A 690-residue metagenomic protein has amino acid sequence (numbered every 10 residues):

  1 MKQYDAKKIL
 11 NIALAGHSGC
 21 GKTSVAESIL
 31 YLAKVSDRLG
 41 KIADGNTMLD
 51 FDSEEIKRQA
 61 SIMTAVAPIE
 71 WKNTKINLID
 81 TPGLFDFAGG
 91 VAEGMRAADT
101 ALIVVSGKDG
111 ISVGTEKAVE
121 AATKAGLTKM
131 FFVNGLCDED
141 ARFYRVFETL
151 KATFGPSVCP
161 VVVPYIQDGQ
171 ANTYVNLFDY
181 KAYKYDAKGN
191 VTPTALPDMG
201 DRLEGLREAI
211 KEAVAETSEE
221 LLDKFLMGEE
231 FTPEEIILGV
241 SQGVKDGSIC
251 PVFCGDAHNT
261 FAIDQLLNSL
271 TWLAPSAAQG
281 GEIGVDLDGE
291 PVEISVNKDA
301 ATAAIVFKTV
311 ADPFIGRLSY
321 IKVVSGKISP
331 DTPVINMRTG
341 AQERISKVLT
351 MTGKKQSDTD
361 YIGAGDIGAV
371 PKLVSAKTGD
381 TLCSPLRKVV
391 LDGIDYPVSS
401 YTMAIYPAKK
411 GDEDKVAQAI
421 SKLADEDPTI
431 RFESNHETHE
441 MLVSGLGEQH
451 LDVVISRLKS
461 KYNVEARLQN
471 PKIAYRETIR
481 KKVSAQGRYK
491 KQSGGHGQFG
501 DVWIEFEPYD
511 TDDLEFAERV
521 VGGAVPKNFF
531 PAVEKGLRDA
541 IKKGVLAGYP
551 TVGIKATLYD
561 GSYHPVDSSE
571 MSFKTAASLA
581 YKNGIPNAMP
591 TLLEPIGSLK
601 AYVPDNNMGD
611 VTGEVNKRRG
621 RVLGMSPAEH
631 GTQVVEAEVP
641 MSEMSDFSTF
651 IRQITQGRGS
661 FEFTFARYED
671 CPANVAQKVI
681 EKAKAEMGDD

Functional and structural regions predicted by a protein language model:
M1-D690: Structural and coupling elements of P-loop NTPases
